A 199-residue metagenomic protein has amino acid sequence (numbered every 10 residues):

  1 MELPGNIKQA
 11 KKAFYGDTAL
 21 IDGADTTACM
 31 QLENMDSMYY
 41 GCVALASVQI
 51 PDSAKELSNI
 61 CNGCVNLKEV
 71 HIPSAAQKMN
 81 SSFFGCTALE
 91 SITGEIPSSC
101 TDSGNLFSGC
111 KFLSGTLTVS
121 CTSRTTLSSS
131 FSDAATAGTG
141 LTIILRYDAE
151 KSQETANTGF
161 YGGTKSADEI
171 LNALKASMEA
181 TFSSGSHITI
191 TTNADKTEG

Functional and structural regions predicted by a protein language model:
M1-K8, T18-E33, V43-E56, V65-Q77 (+5 more regions): Structural signature of tandem-repeat unit edges
Q9-Y15, N34-Y40, S58-N62, N80-F84 (+2 more regions): Consensus positions within tandem repeat domains that build extended binding/scaffold surfaces
A13, S37-M38, L89, L145 (+1 more regions): Intrinsically disordered, low-complexity segments enriched in small/polar residues
Q153-G162: Short, flexible/disordered intra-domain loops and linkers
